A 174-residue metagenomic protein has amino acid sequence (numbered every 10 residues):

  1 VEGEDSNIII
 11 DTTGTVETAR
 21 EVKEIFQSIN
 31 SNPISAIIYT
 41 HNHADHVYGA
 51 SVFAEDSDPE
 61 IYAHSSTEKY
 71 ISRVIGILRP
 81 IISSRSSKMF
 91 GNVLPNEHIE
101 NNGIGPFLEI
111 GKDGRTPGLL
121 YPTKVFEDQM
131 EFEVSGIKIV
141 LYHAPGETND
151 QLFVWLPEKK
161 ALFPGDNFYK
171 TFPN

Functional and structural regions predicted by a protein language model:
V1-S28, F153-N167: Conserved beta-strand hairpin/beta-sheet module of binuclear metal-dependent hydrolase folds, prominently
S6, E17-A63, V125: Active-site metal-binding motif and surrounding structural segment of the metallo-beta-lactamase
T12, F172-N174: Short acidic, glycine/proline-rich loop/turn micro-motifs
T12, I38-H41, S51, A63-T67 (+2 more regions): Glycine-rich, histidine-containing beta strand-loop boundary motifs that form or position
E17, N42-Y48, E68-I71, T148-D150 (+1 more regions): Active-site environment of divalent metal-dependent phosphoester hydrolases
V47-S87: Internal hydrophobic scaffold segments of catalytic domains
S72-Y142: Metallo-beta-lactamase
V125-L156, A161, F168: Core dinuclear metal-dependent hydrolase active-site scaffold
